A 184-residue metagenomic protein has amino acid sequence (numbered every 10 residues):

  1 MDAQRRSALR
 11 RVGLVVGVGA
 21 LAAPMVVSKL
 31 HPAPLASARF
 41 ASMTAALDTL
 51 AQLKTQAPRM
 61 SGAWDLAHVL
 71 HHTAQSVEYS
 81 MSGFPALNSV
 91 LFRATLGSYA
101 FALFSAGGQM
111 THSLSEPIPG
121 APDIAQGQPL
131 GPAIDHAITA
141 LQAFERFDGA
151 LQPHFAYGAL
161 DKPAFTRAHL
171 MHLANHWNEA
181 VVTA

Functional and structural regions predicted by a protein language model:
M1-G19: N-terminal secretory signal peptides and thylakoid transit peptides that target proteins across membranes
A23-P58: C-terminal segment of N-terminal export signals and the immediately downstream linker at the start of the mature
M25-P32, S82-A137, L141-E145: Short, helix-capping/interhelical loops that line the mouth of catalytic, cofactor-, or ligand-binding pockets
M43, L66, L130, I134-A137 (+1 more regions): Hydrophobic packing residues in well-ordered alpha-helices of helical domains and bundles
D48, L66, T73, A137-A143: N-terminus-centered regions that define maturation/targeting leaders and the start of the first functional domain
T55-F104, F147, Q152-A184: Short, contiguous alpha-helical
